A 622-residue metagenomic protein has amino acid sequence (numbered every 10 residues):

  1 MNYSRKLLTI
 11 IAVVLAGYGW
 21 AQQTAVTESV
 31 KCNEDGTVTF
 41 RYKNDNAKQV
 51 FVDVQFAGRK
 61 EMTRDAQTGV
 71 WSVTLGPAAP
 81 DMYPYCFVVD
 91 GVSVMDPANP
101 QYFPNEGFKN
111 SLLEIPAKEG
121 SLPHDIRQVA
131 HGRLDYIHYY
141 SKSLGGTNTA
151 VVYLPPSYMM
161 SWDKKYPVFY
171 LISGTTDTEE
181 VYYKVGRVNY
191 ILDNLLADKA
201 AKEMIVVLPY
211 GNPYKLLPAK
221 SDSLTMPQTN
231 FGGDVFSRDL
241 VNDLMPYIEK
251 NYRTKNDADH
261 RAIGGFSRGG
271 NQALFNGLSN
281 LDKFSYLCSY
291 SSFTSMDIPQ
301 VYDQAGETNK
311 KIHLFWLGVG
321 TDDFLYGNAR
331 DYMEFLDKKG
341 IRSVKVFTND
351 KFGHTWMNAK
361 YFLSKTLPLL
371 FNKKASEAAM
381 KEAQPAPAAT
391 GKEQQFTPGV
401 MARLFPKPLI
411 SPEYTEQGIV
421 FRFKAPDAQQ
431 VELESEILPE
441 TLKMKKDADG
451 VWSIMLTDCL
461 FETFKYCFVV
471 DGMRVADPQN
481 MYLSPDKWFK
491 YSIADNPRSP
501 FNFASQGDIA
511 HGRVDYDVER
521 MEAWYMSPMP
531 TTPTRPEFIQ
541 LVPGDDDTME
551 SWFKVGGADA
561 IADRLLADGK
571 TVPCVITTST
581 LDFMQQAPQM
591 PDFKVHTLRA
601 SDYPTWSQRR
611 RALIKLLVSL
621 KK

Functional and structural regions predicted by a protein language model:
M1-A25: Bacterial Sec-dependent N-terminal signal peptides
C32-R59, D65-F396, V400-R403, L409-S411 (+3 more regions): Non-catalytic cap/lid and distal C-terminal segments of serine-dependent acyl enzymes
